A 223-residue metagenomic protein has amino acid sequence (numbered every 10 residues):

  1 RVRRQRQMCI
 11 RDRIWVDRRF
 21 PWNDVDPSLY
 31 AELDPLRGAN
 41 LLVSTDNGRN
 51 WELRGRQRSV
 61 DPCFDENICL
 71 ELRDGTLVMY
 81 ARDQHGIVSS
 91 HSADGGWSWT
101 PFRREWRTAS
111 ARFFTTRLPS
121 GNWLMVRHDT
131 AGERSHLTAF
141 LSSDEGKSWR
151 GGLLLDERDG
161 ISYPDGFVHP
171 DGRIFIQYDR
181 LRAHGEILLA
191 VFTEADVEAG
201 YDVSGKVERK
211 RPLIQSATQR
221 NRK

Functional and structural regions predicted by a protein language model:
R1-R6, I10: Single conserved hydrophobic/aromatic residue that forms the stacking wall/gate of nucleotide- or nucleobase-binding
R11-I14, G75-V78, G121-M125, G172-I176: Entry beta-strands of beta-propeller and related beta-repeat scaffolds
R13-P35: Short, conserved, GDST-rich strand-edge loop motifs in beta-rich repeat architectures
P21-D24, L36-N40, H85-S89, E133-A139 (+1 more regions): Structural motif
L42-R54, H91-R103, F140-G152, E194-A199: Asp-box/BNR beta-propeller loop motif
G86-I87, W106-S148: Loop/turn-rich, solvent-exposed surfaces of beta-rich toroidal or solenoidal domains
R107-R112, W149-H169, V207-I214: Conserved blade-ending motifs and adjacent loop-strand segments that build the rim/top face of beta-propeller domains
Y163-K223: Blade-level signature of beta-propeller repeat domains, shared across WD40, Kelch, NHL, RCC1 and BNR/Asp-box propellers
